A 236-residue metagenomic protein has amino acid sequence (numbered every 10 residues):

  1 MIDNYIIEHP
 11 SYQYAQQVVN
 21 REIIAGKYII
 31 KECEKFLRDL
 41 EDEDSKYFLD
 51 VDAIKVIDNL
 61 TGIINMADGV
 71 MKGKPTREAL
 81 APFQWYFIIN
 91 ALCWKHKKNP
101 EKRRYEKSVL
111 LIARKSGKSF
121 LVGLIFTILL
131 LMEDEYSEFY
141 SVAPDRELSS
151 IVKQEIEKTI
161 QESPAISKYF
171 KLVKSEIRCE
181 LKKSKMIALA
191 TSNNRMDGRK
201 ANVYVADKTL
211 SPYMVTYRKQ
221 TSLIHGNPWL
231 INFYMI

Functional and structural regions predicted by a protein language model:
I2-I236: Phosphate/NTP-binding elements of NTP-utilizing enzymes
